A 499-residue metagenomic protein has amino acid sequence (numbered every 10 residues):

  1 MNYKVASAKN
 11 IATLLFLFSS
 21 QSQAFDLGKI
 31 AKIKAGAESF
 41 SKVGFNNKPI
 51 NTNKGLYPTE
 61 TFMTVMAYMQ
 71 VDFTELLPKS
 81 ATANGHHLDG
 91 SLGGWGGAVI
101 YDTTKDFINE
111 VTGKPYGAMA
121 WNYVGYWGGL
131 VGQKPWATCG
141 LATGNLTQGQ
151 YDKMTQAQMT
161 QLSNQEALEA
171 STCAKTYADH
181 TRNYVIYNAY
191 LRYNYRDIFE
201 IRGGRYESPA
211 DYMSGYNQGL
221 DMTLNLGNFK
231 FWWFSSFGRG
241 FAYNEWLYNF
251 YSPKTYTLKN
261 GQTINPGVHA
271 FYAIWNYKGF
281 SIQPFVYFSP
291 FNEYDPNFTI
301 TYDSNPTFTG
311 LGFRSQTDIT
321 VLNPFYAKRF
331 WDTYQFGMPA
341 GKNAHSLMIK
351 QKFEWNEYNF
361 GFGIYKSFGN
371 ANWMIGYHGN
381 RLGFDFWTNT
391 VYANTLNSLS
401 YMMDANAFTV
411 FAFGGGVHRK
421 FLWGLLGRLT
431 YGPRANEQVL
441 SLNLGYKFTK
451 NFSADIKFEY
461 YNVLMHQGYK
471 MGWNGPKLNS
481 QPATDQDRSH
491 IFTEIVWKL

Functional and structural regions predicted by a protein language model:
N2-I11: Bacterial N-terminal signal peptides that target proteins for export
L15-I201, L224, G416-R419, L425 (+2 more regions): Beta-barrel outer-membrane channel/assembly domains of diderm bacteria
S39-F45, G94-I100, R205-P209, L226-N228 (+11 more regions): Transmembrane beta-strands of outer-membrane beta-barrel pores
T61-A67, R182-Y187, S214-Q218, N225 (+6 more regions): Residues that define the transmembrane beta-barrel architecture of outer-membrane proteins
A67-V71, A189-L191, L220-M222, F271-A273 (+7 more regions): Membrane-embedded beta-strands of outer-membrane beta-barrel proteins, especially the hydrophobic/small aromatic
T112-I274, Q283-P290, F384-M403: Surface-exposed coil loops of outer-membrane beta-barrel proteins
W232-N297, D303-F386, T390, I456-T493: Outer-membrane beta-barrel translocator/channel fold
I364-K447: C-terminal structural cap/anchor segments
